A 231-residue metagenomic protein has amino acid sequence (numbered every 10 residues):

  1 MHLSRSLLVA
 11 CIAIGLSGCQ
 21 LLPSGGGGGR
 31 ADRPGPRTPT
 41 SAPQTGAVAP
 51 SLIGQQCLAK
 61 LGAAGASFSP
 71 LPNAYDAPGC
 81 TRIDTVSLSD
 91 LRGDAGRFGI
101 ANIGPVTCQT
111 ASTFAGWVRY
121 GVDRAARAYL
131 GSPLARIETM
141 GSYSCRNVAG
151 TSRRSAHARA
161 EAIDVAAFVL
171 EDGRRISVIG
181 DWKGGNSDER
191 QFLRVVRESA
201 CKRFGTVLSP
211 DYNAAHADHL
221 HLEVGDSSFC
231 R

Functional and structural regions predicted by a protein language model:
M1-L8: Bacterial N-terminal signal peptides that target proteins for export
G15-G18: C-terminal motif of bacterial Sec signal peptides marking the signal peptidase cleavage site
Q20-L22: A eukaryotic "domain-start" boundary segment
S24-G25, A31-D32, I83, S87-S89 (+2 more regions): Catalytic cores and adjacent binding grooves of peptidoglycan-active enzymes
G27-A59: Post-signal peptide N-terminal segment of mature Sec-exported envelope proteins
A42-V48, G104-T113, T151-S152, V178-S187: Second-shell loop/turn segments in exported
A49, I53-I137: Active-site acidic/histidine clusters and adjacent loop/turn architecture that either coordinate catalytic ions
A128-A160: Active-site-adjacent substructure of cysteine-protease-like catalytic cores
